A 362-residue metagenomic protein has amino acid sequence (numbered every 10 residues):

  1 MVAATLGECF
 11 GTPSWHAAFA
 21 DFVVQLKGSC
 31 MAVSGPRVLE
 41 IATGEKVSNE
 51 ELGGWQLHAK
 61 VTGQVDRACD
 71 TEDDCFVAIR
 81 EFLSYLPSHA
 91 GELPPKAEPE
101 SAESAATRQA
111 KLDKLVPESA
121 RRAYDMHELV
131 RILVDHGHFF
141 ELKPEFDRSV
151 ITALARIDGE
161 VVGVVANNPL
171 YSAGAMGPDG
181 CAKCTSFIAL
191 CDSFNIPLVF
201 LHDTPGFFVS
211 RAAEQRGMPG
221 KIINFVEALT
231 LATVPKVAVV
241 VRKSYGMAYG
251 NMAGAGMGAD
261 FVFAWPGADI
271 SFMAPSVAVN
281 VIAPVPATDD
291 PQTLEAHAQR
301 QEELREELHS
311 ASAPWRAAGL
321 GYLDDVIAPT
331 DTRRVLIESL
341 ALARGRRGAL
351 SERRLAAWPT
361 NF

Functional and structural regions predicted by a protein language model:
M1-F362: Ligand-binding clefts of soluble mixed alpha/beta catalytic domains
